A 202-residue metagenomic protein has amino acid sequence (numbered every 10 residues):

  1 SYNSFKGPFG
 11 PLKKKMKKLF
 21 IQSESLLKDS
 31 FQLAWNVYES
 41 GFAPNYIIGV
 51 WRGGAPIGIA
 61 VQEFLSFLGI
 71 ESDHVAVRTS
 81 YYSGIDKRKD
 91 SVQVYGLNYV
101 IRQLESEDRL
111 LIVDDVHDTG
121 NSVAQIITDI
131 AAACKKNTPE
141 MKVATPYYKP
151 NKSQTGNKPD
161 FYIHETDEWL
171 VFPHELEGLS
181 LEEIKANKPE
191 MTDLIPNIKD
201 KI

Functional and structural regions predicted by a protein language model:
S1-I202: PRPP-associated nucleotide enzymes
